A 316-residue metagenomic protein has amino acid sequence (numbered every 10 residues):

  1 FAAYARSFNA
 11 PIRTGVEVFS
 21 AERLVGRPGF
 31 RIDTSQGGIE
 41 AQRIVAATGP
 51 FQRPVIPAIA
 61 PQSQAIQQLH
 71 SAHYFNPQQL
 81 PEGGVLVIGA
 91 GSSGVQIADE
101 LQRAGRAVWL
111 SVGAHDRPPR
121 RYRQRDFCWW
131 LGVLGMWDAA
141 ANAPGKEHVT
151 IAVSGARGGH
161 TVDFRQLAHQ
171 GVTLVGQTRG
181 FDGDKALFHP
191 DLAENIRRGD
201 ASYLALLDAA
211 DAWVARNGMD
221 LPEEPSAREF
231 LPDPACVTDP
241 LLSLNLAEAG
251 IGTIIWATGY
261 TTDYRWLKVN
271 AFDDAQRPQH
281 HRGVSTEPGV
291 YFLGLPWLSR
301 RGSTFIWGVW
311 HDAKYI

Functional and structural regions predicted by a protein language model:
A2-I316: Flavin (primarily FAD) cofactor-binding/catalytic cores of flavoenzymes
